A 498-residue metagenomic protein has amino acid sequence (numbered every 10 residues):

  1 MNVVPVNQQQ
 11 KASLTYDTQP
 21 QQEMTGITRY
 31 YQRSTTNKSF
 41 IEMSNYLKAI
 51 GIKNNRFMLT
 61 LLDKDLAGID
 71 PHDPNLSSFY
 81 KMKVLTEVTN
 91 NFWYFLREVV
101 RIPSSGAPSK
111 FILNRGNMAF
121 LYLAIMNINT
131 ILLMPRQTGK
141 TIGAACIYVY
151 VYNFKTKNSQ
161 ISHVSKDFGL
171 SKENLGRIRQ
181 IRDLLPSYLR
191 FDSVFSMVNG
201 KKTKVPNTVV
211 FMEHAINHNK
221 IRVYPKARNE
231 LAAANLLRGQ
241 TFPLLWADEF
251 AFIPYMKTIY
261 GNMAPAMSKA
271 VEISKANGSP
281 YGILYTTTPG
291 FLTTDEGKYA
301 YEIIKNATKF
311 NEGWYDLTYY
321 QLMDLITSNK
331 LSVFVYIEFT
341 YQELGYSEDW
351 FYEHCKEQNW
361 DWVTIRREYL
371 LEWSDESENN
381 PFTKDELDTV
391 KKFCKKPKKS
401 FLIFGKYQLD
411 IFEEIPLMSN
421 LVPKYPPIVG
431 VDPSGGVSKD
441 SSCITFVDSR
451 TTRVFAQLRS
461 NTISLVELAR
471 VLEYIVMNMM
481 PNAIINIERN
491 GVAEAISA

Functional and structural regions predicted by a protein language model:
M1-N129: Pre-P-loop entry segment of helicase/translocase ATPase cores
N2-N7, S13-T15, A145, H214-Y224 (+6 more regions): RNase H-like, metal-dependent nuclease domains and their acidic two-metal-ion catalytic environment used
N127-Y148: Walker A/P-loop
V151-S159: Post-Walker A helix-loop "phosphate-sensing" segment adjacent to the P-loop in P-loop NTPases
S159-Q180: Conserved Walker A/P-loop ATP-binding site and its immediately adjacent core in helicase/helicase-like ATPase domains
R177-P243: Inter-Walker segment of RecA-like/P-loop motor cores
K257-G278: Short, conserved "post-DEAD/DEAH" coupling segment immediately C-terminal to helicase motif II within the SF2/RecA-like
E272-L292: Conserved helicase ATPase motor motifs in RecA-like P-loop NTPase domains
